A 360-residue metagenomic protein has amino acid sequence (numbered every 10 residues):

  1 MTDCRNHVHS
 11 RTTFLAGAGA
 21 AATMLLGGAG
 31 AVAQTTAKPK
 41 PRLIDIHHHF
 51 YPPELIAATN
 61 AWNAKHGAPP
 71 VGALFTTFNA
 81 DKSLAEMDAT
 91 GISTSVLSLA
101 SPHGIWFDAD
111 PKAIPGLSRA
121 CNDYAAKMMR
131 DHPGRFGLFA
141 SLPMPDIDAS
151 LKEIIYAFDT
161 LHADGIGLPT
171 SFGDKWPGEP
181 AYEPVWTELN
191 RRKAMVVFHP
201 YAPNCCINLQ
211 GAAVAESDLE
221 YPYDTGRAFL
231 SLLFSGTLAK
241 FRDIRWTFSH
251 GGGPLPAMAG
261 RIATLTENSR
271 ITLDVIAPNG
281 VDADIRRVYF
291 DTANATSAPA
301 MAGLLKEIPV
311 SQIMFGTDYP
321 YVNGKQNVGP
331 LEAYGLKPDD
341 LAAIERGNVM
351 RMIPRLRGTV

Functional and structural regions predicted by a protein language model:
T2-T35, P39-R42, I46, P52-T94 (+8 more regions): Mid-to-C-terminal alpha-helical segments outside catalytic/metal-binding sites
H47-H49, H199, H250: Histidine-centered divalent metal-coordination motifs
Y51-E54, H103-I105, P145-D146, D174 (+4 more regions): Active-site environment of divalent metal-dependent phosphoester hydrolases
P52-F78, W106-P115, N204-T225, I262-R287: Active-site gating loops and adjacent loop-to-helix segments of metal-dependent hydrolytic enzymes
S93, L99-S235, T359: Active-site gating/metal-coordination segments in enzymes
V197, F248, G316: Generic enzyme active-site microenvironment
P222-G226, T237, F241, E267-N268 (+1 more regions): Active-site-adjacent C-terminal substructures of enzyme catalytic domains
L233, L238-F241, R245-T247: His/acidic metal-ligating clusters that form di-metal
